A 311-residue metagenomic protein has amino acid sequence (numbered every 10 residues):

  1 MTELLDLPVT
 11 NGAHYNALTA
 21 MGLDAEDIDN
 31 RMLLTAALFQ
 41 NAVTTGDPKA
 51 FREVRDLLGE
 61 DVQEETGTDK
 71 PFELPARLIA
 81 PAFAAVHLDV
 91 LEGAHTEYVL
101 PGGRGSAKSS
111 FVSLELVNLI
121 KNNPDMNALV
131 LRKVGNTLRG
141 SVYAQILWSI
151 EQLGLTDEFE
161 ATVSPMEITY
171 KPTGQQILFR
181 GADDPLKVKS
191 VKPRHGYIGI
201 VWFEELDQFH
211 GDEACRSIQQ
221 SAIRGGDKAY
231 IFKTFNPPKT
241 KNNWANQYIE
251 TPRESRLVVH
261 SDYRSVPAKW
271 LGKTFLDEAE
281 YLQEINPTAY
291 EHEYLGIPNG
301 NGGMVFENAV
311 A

Functional and structural regions predicted by a protein language model:
M1-E65, D69-K70: Charged, helical or coil segments that form electrostatic protein-protein
R31, G67-E97: Pre-P-loop entry segment of helicase/translocase ATPase cores
H95-E167: Conserved P-loop
R104, K133, G181-D183, T234-K239 (+1 more regions): A short beta-strand-to-loop transition that corresponds to the Sensor-1 phosphate-sensing loop of AAA+ P-loop ATPases
T137-G199, P298: Inter-Walker segment of RecA-like/P-loop motor cores
G196-A214: SF2 helicase catalytic motif II
Q208-N286: ASCE P-loop NTPase helicase motor core
P267-A311: ATPase catalytic-site recognition across NTP-hydrolyzing enzymes
